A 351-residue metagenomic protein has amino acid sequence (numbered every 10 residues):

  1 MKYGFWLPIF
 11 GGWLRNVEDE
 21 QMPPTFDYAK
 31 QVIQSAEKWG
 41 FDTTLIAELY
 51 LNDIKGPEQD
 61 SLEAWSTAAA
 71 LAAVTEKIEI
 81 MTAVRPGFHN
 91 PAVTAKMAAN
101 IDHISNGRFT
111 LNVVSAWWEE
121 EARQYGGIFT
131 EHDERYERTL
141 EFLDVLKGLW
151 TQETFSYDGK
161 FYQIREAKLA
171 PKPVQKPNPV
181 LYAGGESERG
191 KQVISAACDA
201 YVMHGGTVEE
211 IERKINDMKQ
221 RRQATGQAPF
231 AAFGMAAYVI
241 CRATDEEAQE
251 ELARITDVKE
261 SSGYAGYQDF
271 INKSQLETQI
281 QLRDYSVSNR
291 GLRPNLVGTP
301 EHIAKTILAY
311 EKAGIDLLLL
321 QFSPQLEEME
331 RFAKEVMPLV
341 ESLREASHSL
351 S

Functional and structural regions predicted by a protein language model:
M1-V74, D158, V174-P179: N-terminal beta1-alpha1-beta2 module of alpha/beta enzyme domains
Y3, A36, G40, L71 (+10 more regions): Conserved, mostly hydrophobic/aromatic
Y3-F5, T44-I46, E79-V84, F109-V113 (+4 more regions): Hydrophobic faces of well-ordered beta-strands that scaffold small-molecule active sites in alpha/beta enzyme cores
L7-I9, K38, Y125, H132-V174 (+2 more regions): An alpha-helical appendage that flanks or caps ligand/catalytic pockets
W13-F26, A83-A92, I128, Q175-E186 (+2 more regions): Active-site mouth loops of central-metabolism enzymes
P23-A36, T94-M97, G184-V193, L296-Y310: Short, acidic/polar
E37-K38, A68-E76, A98, D102-F109 (+3 more regions): Acidic (Asp/Glu)-rich catalytic clusters
K55-M81, R138-F142, K334-S347: Alpha-helix-loop-beta-strand connector modules within alpha/beta enzyme cores
